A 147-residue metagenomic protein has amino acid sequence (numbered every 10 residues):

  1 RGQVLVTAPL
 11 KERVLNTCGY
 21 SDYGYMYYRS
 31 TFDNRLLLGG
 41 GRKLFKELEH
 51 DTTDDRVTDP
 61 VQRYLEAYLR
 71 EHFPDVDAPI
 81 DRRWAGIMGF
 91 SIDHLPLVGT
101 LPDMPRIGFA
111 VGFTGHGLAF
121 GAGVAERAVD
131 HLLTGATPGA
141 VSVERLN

Functional and structural regions predicted by a protein language model:
R1-L15: Central helical "cap/lid" subdomain
P9, R42-L44, F113-T114: Short, histidine-centered active-site or binding-site loop motifs used for metal coordination, general acid-base
L10, R70-D75, D130-T137: Generic secondary-structure signature for well-ordered alpha-helical cores
R13-R106: Active-site lid/adjacent beta-loop-alpha segment flanking the redox-cofactor pocket in flavoenzymes
L101-N147: C-terminal lid/capping helical subdomain adjacent to the catalytic/cofactor pocket in oxidative enzymes
